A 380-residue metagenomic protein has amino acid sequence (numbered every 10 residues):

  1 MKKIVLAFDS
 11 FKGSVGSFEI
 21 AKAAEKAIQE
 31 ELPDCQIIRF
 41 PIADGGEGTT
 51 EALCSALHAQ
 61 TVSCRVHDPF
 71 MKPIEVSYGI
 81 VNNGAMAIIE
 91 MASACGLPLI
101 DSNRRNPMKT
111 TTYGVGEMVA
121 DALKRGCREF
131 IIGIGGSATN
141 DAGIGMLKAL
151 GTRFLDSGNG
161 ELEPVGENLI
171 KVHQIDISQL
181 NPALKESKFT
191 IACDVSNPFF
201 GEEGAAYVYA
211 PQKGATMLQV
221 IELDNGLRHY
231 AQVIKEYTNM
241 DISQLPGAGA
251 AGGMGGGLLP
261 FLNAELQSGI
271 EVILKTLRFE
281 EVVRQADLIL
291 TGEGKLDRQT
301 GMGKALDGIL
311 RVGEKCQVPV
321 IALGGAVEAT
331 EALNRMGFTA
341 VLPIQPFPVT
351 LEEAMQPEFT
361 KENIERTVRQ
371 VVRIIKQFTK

Functional and structural regions predicted by a protein language model:
K2-I134, A138-K380: N-terminal loops that bind phosphate or other acidic moieties and the adjacent beta-alpha structural core
